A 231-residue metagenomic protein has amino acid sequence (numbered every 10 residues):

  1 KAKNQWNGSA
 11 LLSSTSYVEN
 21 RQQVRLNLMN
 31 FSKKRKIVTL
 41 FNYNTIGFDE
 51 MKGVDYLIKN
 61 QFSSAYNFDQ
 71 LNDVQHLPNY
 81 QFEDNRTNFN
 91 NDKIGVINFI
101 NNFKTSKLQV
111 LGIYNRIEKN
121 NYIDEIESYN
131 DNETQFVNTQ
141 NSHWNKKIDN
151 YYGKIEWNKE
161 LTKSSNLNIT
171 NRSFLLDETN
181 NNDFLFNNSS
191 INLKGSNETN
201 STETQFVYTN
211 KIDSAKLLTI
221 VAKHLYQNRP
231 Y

Functional and structural regions predicted by a protein language model:
K1-T179, L193-P230: Membrane-proximal, glycine/serine-rich, low-complexity loop/turn segments characteristic of large bacterial
N181-L185: Juxtamembrane "helix-exit" motif on the non-cytosolic side of transmembrane helices
